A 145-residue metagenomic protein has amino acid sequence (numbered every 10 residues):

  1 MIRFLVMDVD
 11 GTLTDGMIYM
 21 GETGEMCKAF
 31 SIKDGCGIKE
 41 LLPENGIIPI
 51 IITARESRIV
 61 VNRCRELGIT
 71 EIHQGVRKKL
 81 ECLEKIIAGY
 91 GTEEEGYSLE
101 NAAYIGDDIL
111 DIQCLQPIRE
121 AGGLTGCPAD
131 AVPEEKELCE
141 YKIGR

Functional and structural regions predicted by a protein language model:
M1-E81: Alpha-helical substrate-recognition element adjacent to the catalytic core
G24-K28, E66-L67, E71, L80-R145: Mg2+-dependent phosphoryl-transfer enzymes with acidic/Ser/Thr/Gly-rich catalytic loops
